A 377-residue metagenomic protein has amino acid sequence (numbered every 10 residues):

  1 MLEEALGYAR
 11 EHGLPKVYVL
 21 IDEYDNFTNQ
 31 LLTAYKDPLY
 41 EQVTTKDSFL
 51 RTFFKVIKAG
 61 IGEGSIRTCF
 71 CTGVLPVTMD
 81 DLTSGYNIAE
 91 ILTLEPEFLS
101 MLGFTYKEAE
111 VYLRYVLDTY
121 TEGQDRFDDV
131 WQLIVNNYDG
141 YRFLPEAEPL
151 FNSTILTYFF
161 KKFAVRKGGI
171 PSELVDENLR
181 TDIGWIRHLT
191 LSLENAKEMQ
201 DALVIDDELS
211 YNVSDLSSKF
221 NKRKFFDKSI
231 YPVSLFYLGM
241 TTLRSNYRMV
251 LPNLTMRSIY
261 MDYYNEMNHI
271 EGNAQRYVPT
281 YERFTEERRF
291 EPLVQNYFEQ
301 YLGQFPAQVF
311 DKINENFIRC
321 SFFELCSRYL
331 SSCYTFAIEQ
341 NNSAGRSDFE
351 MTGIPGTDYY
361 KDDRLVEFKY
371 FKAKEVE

Functional and structural regions predicted by a protein language model:
M1-A5, F27, F49-V56, D81-G85 (+2 more regions): Alpha-helical scaffold elements adjacent to nucleotide-binding pockets in ATP/GTP-utilizing enzyme cores
E4-R10, L39-R67: Substrate-engagement module of ASCE P-loop NTPases
G7-V17, D358-K361: Short basic/glycine-enriched coil/helix segment immediately N-terminal to the Walker B
G13-V43: Conserved P-loop NTPase "ATPase switch" module shared by AAA+ and STAND
Y18-D22, R51-F53, R67-V74: Structural recognition of the conserved hydrophobic beta-strand(s) that form the central parallel beta-sheet of P-loop
N26-N29, A59, V77, A373: Residues immediately C-terminal
T78-S84, L92-K161: Amphipathic alpha-helical segments of the small helical/lid subdomains adjacent to P-loop NTPase cores
A89-E90, P149-E377: Extended alpha-helical interface modules used as scaffolds for assembling large macromolecular complexes
